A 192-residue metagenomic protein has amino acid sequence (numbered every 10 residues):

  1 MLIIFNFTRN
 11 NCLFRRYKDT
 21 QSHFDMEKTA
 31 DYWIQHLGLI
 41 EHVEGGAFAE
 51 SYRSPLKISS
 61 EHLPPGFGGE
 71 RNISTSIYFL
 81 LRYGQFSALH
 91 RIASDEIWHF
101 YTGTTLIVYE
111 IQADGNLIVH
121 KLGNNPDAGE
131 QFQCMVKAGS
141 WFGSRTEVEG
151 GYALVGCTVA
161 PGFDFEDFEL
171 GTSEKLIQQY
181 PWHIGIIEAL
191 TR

Functional and structural regions predicted by a protein language model:
F24-C134, G143-S144, G150-G151, P161 (+1 more regions): Non-catalytic, conserved peripheral segments adjacent to functional cores
G156, F163-F168: N-terminal segments that mediate ammonia production and transfer in glutamine-dependent amidotransferase systems
